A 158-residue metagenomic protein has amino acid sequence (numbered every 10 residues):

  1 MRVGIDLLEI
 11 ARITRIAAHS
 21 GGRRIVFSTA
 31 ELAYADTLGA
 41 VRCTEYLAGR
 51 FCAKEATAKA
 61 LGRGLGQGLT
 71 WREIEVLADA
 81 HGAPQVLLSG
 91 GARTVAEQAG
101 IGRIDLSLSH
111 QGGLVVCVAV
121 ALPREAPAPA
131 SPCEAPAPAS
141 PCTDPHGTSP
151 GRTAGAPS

Functional and structural regions predicted by a protein language model:
M1-S158: Core catalytic alpha/beta fold that binds nucleotide/phospho-ligands
